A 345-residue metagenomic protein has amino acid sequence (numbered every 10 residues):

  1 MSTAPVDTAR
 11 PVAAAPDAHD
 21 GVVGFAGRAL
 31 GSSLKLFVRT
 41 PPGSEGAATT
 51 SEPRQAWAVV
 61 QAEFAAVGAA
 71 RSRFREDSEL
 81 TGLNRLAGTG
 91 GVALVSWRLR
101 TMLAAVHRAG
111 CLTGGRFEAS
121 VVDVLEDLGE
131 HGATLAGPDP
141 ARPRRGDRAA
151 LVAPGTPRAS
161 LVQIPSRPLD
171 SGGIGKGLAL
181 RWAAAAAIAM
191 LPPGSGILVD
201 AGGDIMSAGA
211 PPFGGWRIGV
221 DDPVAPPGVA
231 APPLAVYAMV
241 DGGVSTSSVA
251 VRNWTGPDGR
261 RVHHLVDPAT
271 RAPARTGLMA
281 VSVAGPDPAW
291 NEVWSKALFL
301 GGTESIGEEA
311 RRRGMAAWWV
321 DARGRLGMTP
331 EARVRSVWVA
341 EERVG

Functional and structural regions predicted by a protein language model:
M1-G345: Mature catalytic core of soluble alpha/beta enzymes
